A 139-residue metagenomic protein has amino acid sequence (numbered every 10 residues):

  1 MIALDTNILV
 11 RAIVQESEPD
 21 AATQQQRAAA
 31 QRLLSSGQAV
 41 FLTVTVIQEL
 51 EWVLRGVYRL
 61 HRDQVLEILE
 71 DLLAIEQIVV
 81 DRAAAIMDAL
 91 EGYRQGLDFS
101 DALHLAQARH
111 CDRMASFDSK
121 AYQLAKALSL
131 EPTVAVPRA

Functional and structural regions predicted by a protein language model:
M1, L105-A139: Acidic, PIN/NYN-like endoribonuclease modules and their adjacent C-terminal/linker elements
M1-L42, V57-D63, S129-A139: Short, well-structured N-terminal submotif of metal-dependent ribonuclease cores
N7-I8, T45, S119-K120: Alpha-helix/helix-capping structural signal
V10, L34, L54-R55, Y93 (+4 more regions): Generic helix-packing signal
A28, V57, R62, I75-K120: Active-site neighborhoods of divalent-metal-dependent phosphate/nucleic-acid chemistry enzymes
E67-L73: Glycine/proline-rich, flexible active-site/cofactor-binding loop segments that harbor closely spaced acidic
